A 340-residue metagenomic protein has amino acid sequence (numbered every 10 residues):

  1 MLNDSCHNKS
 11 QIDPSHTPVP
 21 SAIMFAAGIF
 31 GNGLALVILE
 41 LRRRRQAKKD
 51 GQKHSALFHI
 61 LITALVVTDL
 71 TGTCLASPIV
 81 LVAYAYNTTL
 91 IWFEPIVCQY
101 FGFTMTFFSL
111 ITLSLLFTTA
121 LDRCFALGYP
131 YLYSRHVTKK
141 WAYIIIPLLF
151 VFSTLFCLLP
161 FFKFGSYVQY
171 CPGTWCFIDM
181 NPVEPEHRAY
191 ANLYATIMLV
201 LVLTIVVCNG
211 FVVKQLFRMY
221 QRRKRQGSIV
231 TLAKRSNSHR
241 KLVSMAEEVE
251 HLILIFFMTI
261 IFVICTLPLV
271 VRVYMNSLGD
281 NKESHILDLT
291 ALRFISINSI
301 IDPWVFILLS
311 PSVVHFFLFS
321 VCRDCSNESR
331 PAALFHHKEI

Functional and structural regions predicted by a protein language model:
M1-R42: Extracellular N-terminal segment of 7TM GPCRs
L2-S10, N87-T106, L155-V200: Loop architecture of class A 7-transmembrane GPCRs
P14-A22, H54-T119, A126-Y129, Y133-S134: Extracellular TM2-ECL1-early TM3 structural module of rhodopsin-like
S21, F25, I38-E40, T71-T88 (+6 more regions): Helix-to-loop junction signature of class
I29-R43, V66, T73-V80, F107-Y131 (+2 more regions): Cytoplasm-facing ends of alpha-helical transmembrane segments in multi-pass membrane proteins
K48-T68, K214-L269: Intracellular effector-coupling site of seven-transmembrane GPCRs, centered on the ICL3-to-TM6 transition
I111-T118, F125, Y131-W175, V200-V207: Fourth transmembrane helix
I264, V270-Y274, L289-H336, I340: Seventh transmembrane helix
